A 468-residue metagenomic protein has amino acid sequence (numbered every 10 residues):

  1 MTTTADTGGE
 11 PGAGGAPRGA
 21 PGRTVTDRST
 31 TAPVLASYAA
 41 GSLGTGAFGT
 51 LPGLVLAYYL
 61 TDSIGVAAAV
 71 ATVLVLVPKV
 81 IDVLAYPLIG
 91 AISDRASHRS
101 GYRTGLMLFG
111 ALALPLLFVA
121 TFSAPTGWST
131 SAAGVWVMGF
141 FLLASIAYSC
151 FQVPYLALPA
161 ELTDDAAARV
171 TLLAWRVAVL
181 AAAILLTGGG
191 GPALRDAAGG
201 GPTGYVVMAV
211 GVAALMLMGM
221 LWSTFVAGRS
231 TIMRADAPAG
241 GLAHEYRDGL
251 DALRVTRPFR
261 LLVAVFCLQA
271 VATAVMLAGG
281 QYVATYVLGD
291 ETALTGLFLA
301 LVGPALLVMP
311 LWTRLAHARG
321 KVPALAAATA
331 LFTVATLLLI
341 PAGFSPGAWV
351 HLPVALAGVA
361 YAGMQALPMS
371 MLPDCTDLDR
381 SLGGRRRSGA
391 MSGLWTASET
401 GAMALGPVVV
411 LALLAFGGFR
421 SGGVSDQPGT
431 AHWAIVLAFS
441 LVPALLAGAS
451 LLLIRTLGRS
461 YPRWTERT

Functional and structural regions predicted by a protein language model:
T2-D6, G19-T468: Membrane-embedded alpha-helical bundles of multi-pass transporters/translocases, especially carrier/permease families
P11-A16: Compositionally biased, low-complexity flexible segments
